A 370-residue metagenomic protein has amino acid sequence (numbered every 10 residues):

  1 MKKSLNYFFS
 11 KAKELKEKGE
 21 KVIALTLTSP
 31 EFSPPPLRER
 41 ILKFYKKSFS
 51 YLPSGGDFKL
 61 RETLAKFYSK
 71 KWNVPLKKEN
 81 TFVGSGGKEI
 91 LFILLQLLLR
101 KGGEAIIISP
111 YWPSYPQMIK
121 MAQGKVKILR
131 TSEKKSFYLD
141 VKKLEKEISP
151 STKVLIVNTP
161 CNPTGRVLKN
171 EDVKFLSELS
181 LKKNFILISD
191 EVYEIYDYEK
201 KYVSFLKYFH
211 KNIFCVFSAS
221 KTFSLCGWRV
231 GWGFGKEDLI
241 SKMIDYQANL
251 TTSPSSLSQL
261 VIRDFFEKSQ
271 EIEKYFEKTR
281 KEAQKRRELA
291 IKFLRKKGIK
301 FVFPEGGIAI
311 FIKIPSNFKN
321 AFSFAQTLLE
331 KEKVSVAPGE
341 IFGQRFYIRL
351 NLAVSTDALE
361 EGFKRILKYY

Functional and structural regions predicted by a protein language model:
M1-G86, I93, F266-K268, Y370: N-terminal small-domain helix-loop-helix segment of the aminotransferase-like
K70, E145-K146, F318, T327-V336 (+1 more regions): PLP-dependent enzyme catalytic core of the Aspartate aminotransferase-like
K78, Q96-V157, N170: PLP-dependent aminotransferase-like
G103, G124, K182-F185, K211: A short helix->loop->beta-strand "cap" motif at the edges of active sites that frequently abuts
T131-K200: Active-site phosphate-binding strand-loop segment of PLP-dependent enzymes
K207-K242, L257: Active-site PLP attachment segment
M243-L250, K268-K292: Structural signature of PLP-dependent enzymes
R263, E277-I291, F301-I314, F346: Conserved glycine-rich beta-strand-loop-beta hairpin in the small C-terminal domain of fold type I
